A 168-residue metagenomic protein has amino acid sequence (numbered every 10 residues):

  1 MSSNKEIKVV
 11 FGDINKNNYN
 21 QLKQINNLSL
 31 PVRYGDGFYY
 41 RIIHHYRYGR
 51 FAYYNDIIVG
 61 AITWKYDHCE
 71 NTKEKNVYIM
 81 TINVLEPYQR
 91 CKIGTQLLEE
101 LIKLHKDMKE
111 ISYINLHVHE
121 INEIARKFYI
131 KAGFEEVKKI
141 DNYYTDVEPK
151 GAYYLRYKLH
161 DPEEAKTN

Functional and structural regions predicted by a protein language model:
V9, K16-P87, L98-M108, K158-E164: Acetyl-CoA-dependent GNAT
G37-H44, D56, I114-E120, Y143-T145: Short amphipathic alpha-helical segments embedded in low-complexity Lys/Glu-rich regions
R47, P149-Y154: Short hydrophobic/aromatic beta-strand or adjacent loop that forms the aromatic wall/cage of a ligand/substrate-binding
I82-R90, V118-I121: A short, internal acetyl-CoA/4′-phosphopantetheine-binding micro-motif in the GNAT/acyltransferase core
R90-H105, K127-K131: Conserved acetyl-CoA-binding loop-helix of GNAT-fold acetyltransferases
L98, N122-A125, N142-V147: Short glycine/proline-centered loop/turn elements that form peptide/ligand docking sites
H105-H117: Conserved GNAT acetyl-CoA-binding A-motif
N115-H117, I130-G151: Conserved catalytic-core motifs of GNAT/GCN5-like acyltransferases
